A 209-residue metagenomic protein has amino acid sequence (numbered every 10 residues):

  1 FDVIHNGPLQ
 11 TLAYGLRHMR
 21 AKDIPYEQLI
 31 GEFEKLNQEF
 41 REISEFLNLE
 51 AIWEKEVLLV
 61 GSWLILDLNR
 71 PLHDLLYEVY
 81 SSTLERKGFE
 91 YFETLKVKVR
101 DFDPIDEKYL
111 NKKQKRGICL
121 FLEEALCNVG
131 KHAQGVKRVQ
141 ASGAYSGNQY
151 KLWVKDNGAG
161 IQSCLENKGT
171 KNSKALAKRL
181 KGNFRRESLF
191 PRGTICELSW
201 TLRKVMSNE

Functional and structural regions predicted by a protein language model:
F1, W63-D67, F89-E123: Conserved short strand/loop->alpha-helix "switch" segment adjacent to the catalytic nucleotide/phosphoryl-transfer site
F1-T94: DHp/HisKA dimerization-phosphotransfer hairpin of two-component histidine kinases
N6-H18, K112-V139: Conserved ATP-binding N-box helix of the HATPase_c
Y77, E123, S163-E197: ATP phosphate-binding glycine-rich loop and adjacent ATP-lid/helix-beta elements within ATP-binding kinase/ATPase
R138-N148: Short beta-strand/loop element within the Bergerat-fold HATPase_c
V139, I195-C196, W200: Hydrophobic core positions in the C-terminal catalytic ATP-binding module
D156: Acidic ATP/Mg2+-coordinating residue in the GHKL
R203-E209: C-terminal end segment of the histidine kinase catalytic
